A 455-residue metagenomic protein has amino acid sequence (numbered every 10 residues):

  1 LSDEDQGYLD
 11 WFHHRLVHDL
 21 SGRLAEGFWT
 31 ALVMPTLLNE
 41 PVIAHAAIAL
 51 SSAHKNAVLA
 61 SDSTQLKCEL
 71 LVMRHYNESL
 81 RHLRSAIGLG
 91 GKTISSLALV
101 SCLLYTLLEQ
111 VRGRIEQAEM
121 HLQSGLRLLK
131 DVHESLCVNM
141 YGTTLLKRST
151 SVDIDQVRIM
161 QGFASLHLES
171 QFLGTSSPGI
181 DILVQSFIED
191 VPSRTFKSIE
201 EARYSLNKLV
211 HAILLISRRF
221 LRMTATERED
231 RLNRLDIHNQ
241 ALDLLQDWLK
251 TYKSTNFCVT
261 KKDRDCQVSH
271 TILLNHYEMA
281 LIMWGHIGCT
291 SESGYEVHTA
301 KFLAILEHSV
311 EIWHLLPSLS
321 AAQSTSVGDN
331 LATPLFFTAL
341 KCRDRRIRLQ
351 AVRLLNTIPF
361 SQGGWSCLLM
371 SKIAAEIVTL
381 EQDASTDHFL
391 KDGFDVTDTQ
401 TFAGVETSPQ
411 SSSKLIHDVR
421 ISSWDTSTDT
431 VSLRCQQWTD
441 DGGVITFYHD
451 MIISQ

Functional and structural regions predicted by a protein language model:
L1-E40, A44-A53, V58-D236, F257-H270 (+1 more regions): Intrinsically disordered, low-complexity acidic/Ser/Thr-rich segments used as protein-protein interaction/activation
L9-D19, Q240-D243, G294-L303: An acidic intrinsically disordered interaction segment
L214, R218-L221, D243-K253, N356: A short, amphipathic alpha-helical segment
L235-Y252, L274-A280, F302-I305: Short amphipathic alpha-helical coiled-coil/interface segments
N256, T260-H270, E278, M283-Q455: Fungal-biased detection of long, low-complexity, Ser/Thr- and Lys/Arg-rich intrinsically disordered regions
